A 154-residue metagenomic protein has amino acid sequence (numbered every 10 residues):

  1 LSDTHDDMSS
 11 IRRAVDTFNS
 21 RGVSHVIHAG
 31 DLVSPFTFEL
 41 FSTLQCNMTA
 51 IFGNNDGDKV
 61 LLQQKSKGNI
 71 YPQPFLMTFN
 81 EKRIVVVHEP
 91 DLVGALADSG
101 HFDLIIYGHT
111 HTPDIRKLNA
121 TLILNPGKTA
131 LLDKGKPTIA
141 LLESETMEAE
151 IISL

Functional and structural regions predicted by a protein language model:
L1-S2, H25-D31, T49-N54, V85-V87 (+2 more regions): Active-site neighborhood of phospho(di)ester-bond hydrolases with catalytic His/Asp-centered motifs
L1-T43, G57-Q73, K136-T138: N-terminal active-site segment of His-dependent metallophosphoesterases
H5-S10, V33-F36, N55-L61, D91-L96 (+2 more regions): Active-site environment of divalent metal-dependent phosphoester hydrolases
F18-G22, F79, S99-G100: Glycine-rich phosphate-binding loop signature in dinucleotide/nucleotide-binding domains
L44-Q45, N119: Short, structured coil segments at secondary-structure junctions
Q45-E89: Helix-adjacent hinge/juxtasegments
K65-Y71, F102-D103, A120-L124: Active-site regions of enzymes building and remodeling cell-envelope glycoconjugates
Q73-N80, K117-L154: Binuclear metal-dependent phosphoesterase catalytic core
